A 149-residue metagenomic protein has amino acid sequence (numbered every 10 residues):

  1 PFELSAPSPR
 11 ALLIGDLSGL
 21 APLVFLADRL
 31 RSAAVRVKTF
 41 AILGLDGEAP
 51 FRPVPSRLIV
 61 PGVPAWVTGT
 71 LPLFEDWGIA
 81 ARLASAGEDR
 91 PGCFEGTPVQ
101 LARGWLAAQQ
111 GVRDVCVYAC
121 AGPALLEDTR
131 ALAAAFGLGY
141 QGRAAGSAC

Functional and structural regions predicted by a protein language model:
P1-S147: FNR/FR-type flavoprotein reductase catalytic core
